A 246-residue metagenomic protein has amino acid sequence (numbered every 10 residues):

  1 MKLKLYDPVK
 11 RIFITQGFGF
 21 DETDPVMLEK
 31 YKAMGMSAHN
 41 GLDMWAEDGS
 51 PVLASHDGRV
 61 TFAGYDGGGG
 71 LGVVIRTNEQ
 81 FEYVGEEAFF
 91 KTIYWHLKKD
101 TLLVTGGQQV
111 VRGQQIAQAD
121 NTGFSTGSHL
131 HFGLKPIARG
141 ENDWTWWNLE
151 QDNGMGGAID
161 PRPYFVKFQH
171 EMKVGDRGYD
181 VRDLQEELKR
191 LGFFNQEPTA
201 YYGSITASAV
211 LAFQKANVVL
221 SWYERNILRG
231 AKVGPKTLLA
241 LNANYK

Functional and structural regions predicted by a protein language model:
M1-L71, Q80-Y83, V111-R112, N121 (+1 more regions): Surface-exposed, glycine-biased beta-strand/turn segments
H39, A54-G106, S128-P136: Zn2+-dependent peptidoglycan hydrolase active-site motif and core
L71-T77, Q108-K167: Conserved, short, structured surface segments that act as functional micro-motifs
L103-V104, Q115, N121-T126, R225-V233: Short glycine/proline-centered loop/turn elements that form peptide/ligand docking sites
G113-I116, V210-Q214: Conserved hydrophobic/aromatic packing and binding residues within compact polymer-binding modules
M155-A158, R162-A200, N244-K246: Acidic, Ser/Thr/Pro/Gly-enriched interdomain connector segments
K189-F193, K215-S221: Short capping motifs at secondary-structure boundaries
